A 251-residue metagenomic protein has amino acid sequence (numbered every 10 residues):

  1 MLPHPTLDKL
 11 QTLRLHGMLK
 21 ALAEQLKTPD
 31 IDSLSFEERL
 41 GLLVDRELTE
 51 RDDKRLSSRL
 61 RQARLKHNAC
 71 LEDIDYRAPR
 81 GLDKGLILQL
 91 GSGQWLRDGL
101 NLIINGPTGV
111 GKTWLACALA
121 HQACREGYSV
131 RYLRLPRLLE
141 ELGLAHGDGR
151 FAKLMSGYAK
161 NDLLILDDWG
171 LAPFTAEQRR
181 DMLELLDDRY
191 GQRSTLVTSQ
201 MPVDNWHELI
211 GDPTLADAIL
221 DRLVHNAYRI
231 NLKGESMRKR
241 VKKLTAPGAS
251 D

Functional and structural regions predicted by a protein language model:
M1-P5: A conserved P-loop NTPase coupling/switch region
D8, E24-T28, D73, N105 (+1 more regions): Short hinge/gating elements
D8-Q11, H16-H67: Interdomain "pre-motor" coupling segment immediately N-terminal to P-loop NTPase/helicase cores
L15-M18, T49, W95, L163 (+2 more regions): Generic structural signal for secondary-structure transition and capping sites
L22, S129, L133, R137-N161 (+1 more regions): Replace "adjacent to P-loop NTPase cores in ATP/GTP-dependent enzymes" with "adjacent to NTP-binding cores
E50, R55-Q89, R97: Clamp-loader machinery-focused feature within the broader ASCE/P-loop NTPase space
L82-K160: Conserved P-loop
